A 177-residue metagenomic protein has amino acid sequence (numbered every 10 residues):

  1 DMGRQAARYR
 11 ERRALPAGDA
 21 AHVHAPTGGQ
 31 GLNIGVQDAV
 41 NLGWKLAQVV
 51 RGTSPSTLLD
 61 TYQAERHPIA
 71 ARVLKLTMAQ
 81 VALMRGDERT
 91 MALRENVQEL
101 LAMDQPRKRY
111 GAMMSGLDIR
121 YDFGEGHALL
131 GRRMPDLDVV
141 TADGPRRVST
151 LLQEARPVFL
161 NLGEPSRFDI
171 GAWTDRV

Functional and structural regions predicted by a protein language model:
D1-Q30, I34, L76, S115 (+1 more regions): FAD/FMN-dependent oxidoreductases across multiple families
H24-N33, V40, L59, I69-V73: Catalytic cores of eukaryotic secretory-pathway lumenal/extracellular enzymes that build and remodel glycoconjugates
G28, W44-A47: Hydrophobic alpha-helical membrane-insertion segments
N33-V36, D87: Short, solvent-exposed loop/helix junctions and linker helices that flank or host conserved functional motifs
Q37-K45: Short amphipathic alpha-helical face segments that pack within enzyme cores and frequently flank/anchor catalytic
Q48-V177: Helical substrate-recognition/capping region of FAD-dependent monooxygenase/halogenase enzymes
